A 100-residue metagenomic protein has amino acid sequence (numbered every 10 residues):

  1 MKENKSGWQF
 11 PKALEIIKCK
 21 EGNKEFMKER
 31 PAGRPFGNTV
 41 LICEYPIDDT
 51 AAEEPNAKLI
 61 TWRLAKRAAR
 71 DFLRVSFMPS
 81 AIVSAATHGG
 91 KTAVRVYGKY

Functional and structural regions predicted by a protein language model:
K12-L14, K24-E25, G33-P46: Extracellular receptor-binding modules and their adjoining Ser/Thr/Gly/Asp/Asn-rich linkers
I16-K18, V75-T87: Short amphipathic beta-strand and strand-loop transition segments with alternating hydrophobic
K18, E25-E29, V94-V96: Short linear proline/tyrosine/threonine-rich motifs used for host-factor recruitment and membrane trafficking/assembly
G37-R63: A short, exposed loop/beta-hairpin motif centered on an aromatic-Gly-Thr core
V40-L41, Y45, A65, A69 (+2 more regions): Hydrophobic beta-strand residues in large extracellular and virion-surface proteins
P55-P79: A short, charged, amphipathic alpha-helix used as a generic interaction element across diverse proteins
G90-Y100: C-terminal edge-of-domain segments
